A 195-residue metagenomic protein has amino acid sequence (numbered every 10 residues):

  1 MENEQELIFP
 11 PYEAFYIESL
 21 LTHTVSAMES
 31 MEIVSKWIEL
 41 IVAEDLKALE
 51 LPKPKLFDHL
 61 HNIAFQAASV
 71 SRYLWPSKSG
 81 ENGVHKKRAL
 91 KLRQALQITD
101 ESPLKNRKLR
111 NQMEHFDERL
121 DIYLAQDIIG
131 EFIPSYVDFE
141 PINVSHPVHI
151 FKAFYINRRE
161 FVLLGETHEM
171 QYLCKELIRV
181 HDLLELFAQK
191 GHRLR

Functional and structural regions predicted by a protein language model:
M1-S102, E131-R195: Amphipathic alpha-helical interface segments
G80-G83, R119-Q126: Substrate-binding/catalytic groove segments of enzymes that remodel or degrade extracellular structural polymers
E101-I122: Histidine-centered, metal-coordinating catalytic motifs and their short helical/loop contexts
